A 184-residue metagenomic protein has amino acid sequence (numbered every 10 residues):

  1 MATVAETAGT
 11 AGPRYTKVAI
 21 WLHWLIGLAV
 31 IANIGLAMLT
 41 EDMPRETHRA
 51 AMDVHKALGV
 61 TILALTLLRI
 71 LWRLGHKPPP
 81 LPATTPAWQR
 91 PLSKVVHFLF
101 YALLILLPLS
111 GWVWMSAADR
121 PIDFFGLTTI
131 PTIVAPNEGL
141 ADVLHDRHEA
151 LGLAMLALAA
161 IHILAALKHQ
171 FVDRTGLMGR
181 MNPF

Functional and structural regions predicted by a protein language model:
M1-F184: Membrane-embedded alpha-helical bundles that constitute the cytochrome b-like, heme-associated redox core of multi-pass
